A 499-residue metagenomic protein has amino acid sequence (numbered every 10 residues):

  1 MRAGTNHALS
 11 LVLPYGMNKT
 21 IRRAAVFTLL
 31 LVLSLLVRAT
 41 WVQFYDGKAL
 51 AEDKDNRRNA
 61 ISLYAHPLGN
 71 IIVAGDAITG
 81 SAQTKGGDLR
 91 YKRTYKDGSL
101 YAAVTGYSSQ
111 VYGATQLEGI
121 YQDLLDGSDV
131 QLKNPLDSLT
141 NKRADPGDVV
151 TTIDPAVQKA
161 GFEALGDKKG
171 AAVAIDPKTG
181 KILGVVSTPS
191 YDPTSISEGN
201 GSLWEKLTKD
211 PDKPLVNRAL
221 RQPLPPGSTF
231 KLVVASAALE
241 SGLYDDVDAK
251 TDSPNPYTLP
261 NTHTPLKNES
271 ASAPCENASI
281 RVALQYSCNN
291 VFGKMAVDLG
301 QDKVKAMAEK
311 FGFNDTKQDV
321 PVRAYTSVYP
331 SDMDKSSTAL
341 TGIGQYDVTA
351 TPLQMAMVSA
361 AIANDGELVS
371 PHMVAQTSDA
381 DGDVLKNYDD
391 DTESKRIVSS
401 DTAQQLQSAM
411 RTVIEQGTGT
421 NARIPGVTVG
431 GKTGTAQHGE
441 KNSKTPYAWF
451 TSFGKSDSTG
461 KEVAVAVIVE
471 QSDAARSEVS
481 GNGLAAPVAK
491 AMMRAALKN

Functional and structural regions predicted by a protein language model:
R2-A171, V186-R218, P223: Extracytoplasmic/periplasmic proteins that interact with beta-lactams or build/remodel peptidoglycan
R2-T5, I182-S228, V233-Q471, G481: Beta-lactam-recognizing serine transpeptidase/beta-lactamase-like catalytic domain environment
A65-P67, D167-K169, K178-T179, P446 (+1 more regions): Short, well-ordered loop/turn elements at secondary-structure boundaries
I72-G75, D176-P177, A363, D379: Short, acidic, Ser/Thr-enriched surface-loop or helix-capping motifs
G170-V173, A249: A short glycine-rich, hydrophobically flanked beta-strand micro-motif that places a catalytic Asp/Glu for divalent metal
V173-I175, F450: Short conserved beta-strand segments at catalytic cores or DNA/RNA-binding microdomains of nucleic-acid binding
L385-K386, D391-T392, A485-N499: Short, gly/Ser/Thr-rich active-site loops of penicillin-recognizing serine hydrolases
